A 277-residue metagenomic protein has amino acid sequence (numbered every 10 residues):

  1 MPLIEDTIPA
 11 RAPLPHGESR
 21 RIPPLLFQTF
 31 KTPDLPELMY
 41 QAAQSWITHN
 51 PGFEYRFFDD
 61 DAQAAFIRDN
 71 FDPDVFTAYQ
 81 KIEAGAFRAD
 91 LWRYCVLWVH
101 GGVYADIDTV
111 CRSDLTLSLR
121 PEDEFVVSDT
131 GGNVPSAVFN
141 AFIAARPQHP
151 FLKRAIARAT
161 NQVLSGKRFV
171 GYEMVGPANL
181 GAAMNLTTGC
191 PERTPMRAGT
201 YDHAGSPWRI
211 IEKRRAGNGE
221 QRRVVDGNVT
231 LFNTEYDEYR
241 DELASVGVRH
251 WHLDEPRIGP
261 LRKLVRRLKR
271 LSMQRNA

Functional and structural regions predicted by a protein language model:
M1-A89, A105-A277: Glycosyltransferase-associated regions of secretory-pathway enzymes, highlighting luminal stem/catalytic domains
D90-G102: Small-residue hinge/turn detector
